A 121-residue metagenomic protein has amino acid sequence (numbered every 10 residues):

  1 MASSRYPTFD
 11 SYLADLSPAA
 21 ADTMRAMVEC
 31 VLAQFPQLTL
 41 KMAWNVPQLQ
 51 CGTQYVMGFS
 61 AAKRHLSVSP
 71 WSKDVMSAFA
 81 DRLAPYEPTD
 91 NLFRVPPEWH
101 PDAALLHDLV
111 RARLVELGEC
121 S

Functional and structural regions predicted by a protein language model:
M1-S121: Charge-dense, helix-prone N-terminal extensions
